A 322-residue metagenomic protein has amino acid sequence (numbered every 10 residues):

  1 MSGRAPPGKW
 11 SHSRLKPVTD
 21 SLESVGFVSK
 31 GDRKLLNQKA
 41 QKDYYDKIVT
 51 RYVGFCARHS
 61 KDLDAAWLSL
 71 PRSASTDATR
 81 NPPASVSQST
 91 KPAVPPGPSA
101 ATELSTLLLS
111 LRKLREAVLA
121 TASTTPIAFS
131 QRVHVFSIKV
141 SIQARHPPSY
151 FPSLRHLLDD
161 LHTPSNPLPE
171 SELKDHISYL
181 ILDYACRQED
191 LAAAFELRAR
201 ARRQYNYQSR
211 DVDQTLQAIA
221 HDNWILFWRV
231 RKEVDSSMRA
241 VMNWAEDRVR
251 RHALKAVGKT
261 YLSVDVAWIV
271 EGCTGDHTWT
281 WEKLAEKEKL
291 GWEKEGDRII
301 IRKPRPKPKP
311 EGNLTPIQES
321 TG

Functional and structural regions predicted by a protein language model:
M1-T102, T106-P126, Q188-G322: Charged, E/D/K/R/S-rich low-complexity terminal regions of large eukaryotic assembly subunits
A100, Q143-P147, C186-R187: Alpha-helix C-terminal capping/termination sites
T106, S130, L173-K174: Residues that mark the junctions of alpha-helical repeat units in TPR/alpha-solenoid scaffolds
P126-I127, P169: Short coil/turn linker motifs that delimit alpha-helical repeat modules in TPR/alpha-solenoid proteins
S130, S141, P148-D159, I269: Short N-terminal edge-element motif at the start of the domain
H134, I177-S178, A253: TPR repeat positional signature
F136, V140-S141, D183-Y184: Residue-level signature for tetratricopeptide repeat
Y150-S153, L157-Q204, Q208-T215: Alpha-helical bundle protein-protein interaction modules that mediate dimerization/oligomerization and scaffolding
